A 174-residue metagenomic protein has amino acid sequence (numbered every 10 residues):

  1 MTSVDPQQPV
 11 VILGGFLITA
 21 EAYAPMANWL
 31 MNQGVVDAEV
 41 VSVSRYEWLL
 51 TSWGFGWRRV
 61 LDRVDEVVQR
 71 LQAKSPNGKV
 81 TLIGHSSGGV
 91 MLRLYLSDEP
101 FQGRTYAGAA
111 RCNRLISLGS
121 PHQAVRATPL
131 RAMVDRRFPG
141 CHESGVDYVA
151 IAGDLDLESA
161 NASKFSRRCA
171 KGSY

Functional and structural regions predicted by a protein language model:
S3-Q8: Proline/glycine-enriched tight loop/beta-turn segments at coil->beta junctions that connect or precede beta-strands
V11-G14, E21, M31, D37-V43 (+2 more regions): Serine-dependent carboxylesterase/thioesterase catalytic core of lipase-like alpha/beta-hydrolase/SGNH enzymes
I18, A22-M26: Conserved alpha-helical elements of sugar-nucleotide-dependent glycosyltransferases
P25-M26, A160-R168: Short alpha-helix in the alpha/beta-hydrolase fold that links the catalytic acid
Q33, T51, C169-G172: Short, surface-exposed, charged/polar-biased interaction segments
Y148, K164-Y174: Active-site regions of enzymes building and remodeling cell-envelope glycoconjugates
